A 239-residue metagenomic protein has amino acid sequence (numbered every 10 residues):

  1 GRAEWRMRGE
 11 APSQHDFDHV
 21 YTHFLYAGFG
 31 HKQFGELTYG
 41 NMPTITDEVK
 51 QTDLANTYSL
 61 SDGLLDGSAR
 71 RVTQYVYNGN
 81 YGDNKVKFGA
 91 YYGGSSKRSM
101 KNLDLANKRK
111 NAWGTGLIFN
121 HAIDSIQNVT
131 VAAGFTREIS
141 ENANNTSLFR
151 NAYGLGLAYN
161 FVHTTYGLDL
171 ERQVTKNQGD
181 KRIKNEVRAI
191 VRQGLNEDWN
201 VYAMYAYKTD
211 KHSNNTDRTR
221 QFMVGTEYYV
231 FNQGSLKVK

Functional and structural regions predicted by a protein language model:
G1-S95, R109, F119-H121: Outer membrane beta-barrel
R2-E4, G40-M42, G89-G93, A132-T136 (+4 more regions): Transmembrane beta-strands of outer-membrane beta-barrel proteins
W5-D18, G194, D210-R220, Y229-N232: Outer-membrane beta-barrel transmembrane domain signature
S13-H15, V49-D53, M100-N102, A143-N145 (+2 more regions): Outer-membrane beta-barrel and related beta-rich outer-membrane complex signature in Gram-negative bacteria
Q33-F34, N80-V86, A122-V129, H163 (+2 more regions): Short loop/turn motifs that connect adjacent beta-strands in outer-membrane beta-barrel proteins
T73, V224-V230: Outer-membrane beta-barrel "beta-signal"
K97-D104, T130: Extracellular/periplasmic Venus flytrap/periplasmic-binding protein
K108-M223: Detector for outer-membrane/organellar transmembrane beta-barrel domains, recognizing the amphipathic beta-strand
